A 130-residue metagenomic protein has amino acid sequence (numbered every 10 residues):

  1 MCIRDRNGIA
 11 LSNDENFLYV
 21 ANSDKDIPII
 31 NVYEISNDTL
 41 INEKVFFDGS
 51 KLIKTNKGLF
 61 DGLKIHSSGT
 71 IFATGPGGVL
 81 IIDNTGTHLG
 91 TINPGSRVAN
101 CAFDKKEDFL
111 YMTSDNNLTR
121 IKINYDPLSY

Functional and structural regions predicted by a protein language model:
R4-V20, G49-P76, G95-D108: Beta-rich, blade/repeat-based domains predominating in secreted/periplasmic proteins but also intracellular
S23-K25, P76, D115, I123: Short loop/turn segments immediately following the C-termini of beta-strands
I27-I29: A detector of repeated loop/turn-to-beta-strand junctions in beta-rich toroidal repeat architectures
N31, L80-I81, T119: WD40 beta-propeller blade core
V32-L40, K122-Y130: Short loop/turn segments immediately following beta-strands, especially the blade-tip and inter-blade linker loops
I41-D48, G90-P94, Y130: Beta-propeller fold detector
L80-N93, A99-K106, I123: Flexible "stalk/tail and boundary" regions
